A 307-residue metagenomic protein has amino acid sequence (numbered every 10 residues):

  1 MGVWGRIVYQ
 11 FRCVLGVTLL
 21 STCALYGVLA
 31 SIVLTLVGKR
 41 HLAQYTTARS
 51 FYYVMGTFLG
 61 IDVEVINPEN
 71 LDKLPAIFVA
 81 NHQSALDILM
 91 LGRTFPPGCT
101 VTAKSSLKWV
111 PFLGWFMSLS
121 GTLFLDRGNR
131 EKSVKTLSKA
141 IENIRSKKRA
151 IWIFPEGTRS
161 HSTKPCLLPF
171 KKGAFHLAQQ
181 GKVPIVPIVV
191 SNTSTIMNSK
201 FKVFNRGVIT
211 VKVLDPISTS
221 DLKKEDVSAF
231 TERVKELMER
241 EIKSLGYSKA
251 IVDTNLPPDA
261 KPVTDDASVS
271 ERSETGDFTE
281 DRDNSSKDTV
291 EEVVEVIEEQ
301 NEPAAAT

Functional and structural regions predicted by a protein language model:
M1-G60, V263-S270, T275-D281, V290-A306: N-terminal membrane-anchoring alpha-helices
I7, V134-T307: Non-catalytic C-terminal accessory region of glycerolipid acyltransferases and related lyso-lipid remodeling enzymes
A24-Y45, F58, N70-R130: Catalytic core of membrane glycerolipid acyltransferases/transacylases, capturing the structured, soluble-facing
L59-N67: Membrane-helix interfacial anchor on the cytosolic side
V65, F78, V101, V211-V213: Generic preference for hydrophobic
V65, L123-D126, T219: Short acidic-hydrophobic, aromatic-tinged amphipathic segments that line or gate anion-handling sites
P68-D72, V203-F204: A short beta-turn/loop motif at secondary-structure boundaries
